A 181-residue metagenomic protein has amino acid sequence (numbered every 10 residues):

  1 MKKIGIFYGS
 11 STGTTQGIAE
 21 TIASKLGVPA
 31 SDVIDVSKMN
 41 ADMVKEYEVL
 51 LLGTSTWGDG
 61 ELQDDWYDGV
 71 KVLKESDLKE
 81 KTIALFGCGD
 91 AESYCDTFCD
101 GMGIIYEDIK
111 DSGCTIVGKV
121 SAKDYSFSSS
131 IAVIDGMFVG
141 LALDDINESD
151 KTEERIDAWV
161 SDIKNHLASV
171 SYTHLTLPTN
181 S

Functional and structural regions predicted by a protein language model:
K3, K25, P29, I34 (+1 more regions): FMN-binding flavodoxin-like domain, especially the glycine-rich phosphate-binding loop
I4-T21: N-terminal beta1-alpha1 ligand-phosphate binding loop
T14, I18, R155, T173: Charged catalytic carboxylate motif
D35-N40: Short acidic loop-to-helix transition motifs that present clustered carboxylates
A41-K45: Short amphipathic alpha-helix with an adjacent loop that forms part of the alpha/beta core around
D145, T179-S181: Compositionally biased non-globular segments, especially hydrophobic aliphatic-rich helices of signal peptides
T173-T179: Conserved small/polar residues in nucleotide/adenosyl-binding loops
